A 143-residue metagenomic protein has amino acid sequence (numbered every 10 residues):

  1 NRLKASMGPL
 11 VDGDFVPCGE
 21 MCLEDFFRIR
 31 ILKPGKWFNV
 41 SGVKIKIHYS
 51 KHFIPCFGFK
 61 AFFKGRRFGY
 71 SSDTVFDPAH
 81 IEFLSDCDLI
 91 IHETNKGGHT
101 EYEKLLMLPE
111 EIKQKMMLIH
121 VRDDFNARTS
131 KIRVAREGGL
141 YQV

Functional and structural regions predicted by a protein language model:
N1-Y70, D123-V143: Binuclear metal-dependent hydrolase catalytic cores
V75-V143: Cap/insert and terminal regions of metallo-dependent hydrolase folds
